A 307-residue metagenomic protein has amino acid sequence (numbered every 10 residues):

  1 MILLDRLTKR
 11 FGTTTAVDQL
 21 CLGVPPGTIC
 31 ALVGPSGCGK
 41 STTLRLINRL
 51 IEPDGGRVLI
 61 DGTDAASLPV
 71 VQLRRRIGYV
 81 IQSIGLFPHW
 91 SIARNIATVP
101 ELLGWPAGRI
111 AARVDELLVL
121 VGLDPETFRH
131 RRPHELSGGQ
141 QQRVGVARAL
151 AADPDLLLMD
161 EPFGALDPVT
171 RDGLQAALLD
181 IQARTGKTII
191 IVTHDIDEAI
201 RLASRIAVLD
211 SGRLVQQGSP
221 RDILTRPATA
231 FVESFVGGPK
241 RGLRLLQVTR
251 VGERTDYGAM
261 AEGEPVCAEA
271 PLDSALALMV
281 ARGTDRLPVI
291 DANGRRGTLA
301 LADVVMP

Functional and structural regions predicted by a protein language model:
V33-P35: The feature captures the beta-strand-to-loop junction immediately N-terminal to the Walker
N48: Helix-to-loop junction immediately C-terminal to a conserved catalytic motif
D64-G78, L102, G108, R226-P227: ABC ATPase NBD coupling module
E101, G108-T127, D180: Conserved ABC ATPase "signature" region
H134, A152: Conserved signature/switch motifs of ABC ATPase nucleotide-binding domains
Q217-G218, R226, T298: ABC ATPase "signature
